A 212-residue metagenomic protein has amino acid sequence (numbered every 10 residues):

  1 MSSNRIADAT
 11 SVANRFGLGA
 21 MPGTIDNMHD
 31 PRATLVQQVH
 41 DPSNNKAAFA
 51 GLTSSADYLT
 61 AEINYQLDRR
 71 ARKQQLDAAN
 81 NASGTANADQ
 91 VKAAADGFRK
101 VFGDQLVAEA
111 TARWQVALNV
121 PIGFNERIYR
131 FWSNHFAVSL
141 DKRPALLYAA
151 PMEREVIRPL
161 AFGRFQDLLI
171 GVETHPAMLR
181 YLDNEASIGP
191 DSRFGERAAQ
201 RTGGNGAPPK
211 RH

Functional and structural regions predicted by a protein language model:
S2-I6, T10-I25, A56-L59: Flexible, low-complexity segments enriched for small/polar residues
P22-P151, E155-L160, R180-R211: N-terminal accessory alpha/beta regions
H175-P176: Outer membrane beta-barrel
